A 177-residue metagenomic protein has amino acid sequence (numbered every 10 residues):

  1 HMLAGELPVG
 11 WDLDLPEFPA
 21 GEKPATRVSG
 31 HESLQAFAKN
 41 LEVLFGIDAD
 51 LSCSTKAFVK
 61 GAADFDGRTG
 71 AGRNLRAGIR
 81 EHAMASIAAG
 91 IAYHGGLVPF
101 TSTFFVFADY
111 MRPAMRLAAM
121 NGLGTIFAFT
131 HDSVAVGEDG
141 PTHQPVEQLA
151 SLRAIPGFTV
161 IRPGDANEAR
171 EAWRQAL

Functional and structural regions predicted by a protein language model:
H1-L177: Thiamine diphosphate
